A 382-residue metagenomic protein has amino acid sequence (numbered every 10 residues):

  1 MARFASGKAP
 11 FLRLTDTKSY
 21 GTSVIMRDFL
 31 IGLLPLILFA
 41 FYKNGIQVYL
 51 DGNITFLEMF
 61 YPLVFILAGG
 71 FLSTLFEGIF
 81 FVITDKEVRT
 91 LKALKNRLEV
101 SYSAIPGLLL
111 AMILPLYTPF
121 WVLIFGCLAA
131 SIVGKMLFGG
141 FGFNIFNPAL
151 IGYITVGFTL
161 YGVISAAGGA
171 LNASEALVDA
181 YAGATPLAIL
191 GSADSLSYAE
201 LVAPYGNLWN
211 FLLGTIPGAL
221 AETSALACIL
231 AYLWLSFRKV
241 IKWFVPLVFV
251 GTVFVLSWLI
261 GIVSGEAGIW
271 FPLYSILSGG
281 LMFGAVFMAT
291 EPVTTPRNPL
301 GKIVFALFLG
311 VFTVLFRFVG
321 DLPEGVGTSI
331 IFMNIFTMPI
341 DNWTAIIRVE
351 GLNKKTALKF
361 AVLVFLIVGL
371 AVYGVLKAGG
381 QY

Functional and structural regions predicted by a protein language model:
M1-T74, G78-F81, A371-Q381: N-terminal signal-anchor module of multipass membrane proteins
L12-D16, S73-L91, I132-G142, L230-K239 (+2 more regions): C-terminal ends of transmembrane helices
D28-L36, F65-E77, F81, Y102-G107 (+13 more regions): Alpha-helical transmembrane segments in multi-pass membrane proteins
T55-F71, Y117-G126, L196-Y198, F211-A225 (+2 more regions): Structural signature of hydrophobic alpha-helical transmembrane segments
A93-V178: A generic, well-ordered mixed alpha/beta core segment in the N-terminal half of proteins
G142, F146-I229: Long hydrophobic alpha-helical segments that form multi-pass transmembrane helix bundles in integral membrane proteins
L235-W243, I262-V326, I330, N334 (+1 more regions): Hydrophobic alpha-helical bundle architecture
A357-K377: Final/C-terminal transmembrane alpha-helix of multipass membrane proteins
